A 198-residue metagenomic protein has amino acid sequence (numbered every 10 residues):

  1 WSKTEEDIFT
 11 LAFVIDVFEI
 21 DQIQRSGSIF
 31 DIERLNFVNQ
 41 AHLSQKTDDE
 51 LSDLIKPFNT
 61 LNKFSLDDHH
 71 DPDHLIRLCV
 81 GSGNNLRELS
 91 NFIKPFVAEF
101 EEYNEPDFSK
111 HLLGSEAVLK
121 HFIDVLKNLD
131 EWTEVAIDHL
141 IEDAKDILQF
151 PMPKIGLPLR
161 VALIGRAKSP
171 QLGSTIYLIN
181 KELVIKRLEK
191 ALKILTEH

Functional and structural regions predicted by a protein language model:
W1-L61: A conserved active-site cap/scaffold subdomain adjacent to cofactor or substrate pockets
W1-T4, S44-D48, R87-L89, G165-L172: Short helix-capping/linker segments at secondary-structure and domain boundaries
K3-E6, G27, D67, D71 (+3 more regions): Short, surface-exposed helix-loop/turn micro-motifs enriched in polar/charged residues
A12, I32-N36, D49, D73 (+3 more regions): Non-catalytic, well-ordered alpha-helical scaffold segments
F37-A41, R77-N84, L157-A162: Short, hydrophobic/amphipathic alpha-helical patches that form generic packing surfaces within helical domains
D48-F150: Small-residue-rich helix-loop
E134-T196: Charged substrate- and nucleic-acid-binding regions of tRNA-handling and nucleotidyl-transfer enzymes, centered on
